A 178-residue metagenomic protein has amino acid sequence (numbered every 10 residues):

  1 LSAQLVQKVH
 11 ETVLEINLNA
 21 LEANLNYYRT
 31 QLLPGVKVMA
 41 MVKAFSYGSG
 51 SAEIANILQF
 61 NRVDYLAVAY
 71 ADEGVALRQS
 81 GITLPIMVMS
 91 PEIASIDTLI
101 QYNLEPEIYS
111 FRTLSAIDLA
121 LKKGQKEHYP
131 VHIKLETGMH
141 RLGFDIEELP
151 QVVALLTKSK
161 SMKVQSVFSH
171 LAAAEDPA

Functional and structural regions predicted by a protein language model:
L1-A3: N-terminal secretory targeting signals
L5-K8, T12-E15, A20-A23, L33-A178: Active-site-proximal beta-alpha core segment in soluble small-molecule metabolic enzymes
